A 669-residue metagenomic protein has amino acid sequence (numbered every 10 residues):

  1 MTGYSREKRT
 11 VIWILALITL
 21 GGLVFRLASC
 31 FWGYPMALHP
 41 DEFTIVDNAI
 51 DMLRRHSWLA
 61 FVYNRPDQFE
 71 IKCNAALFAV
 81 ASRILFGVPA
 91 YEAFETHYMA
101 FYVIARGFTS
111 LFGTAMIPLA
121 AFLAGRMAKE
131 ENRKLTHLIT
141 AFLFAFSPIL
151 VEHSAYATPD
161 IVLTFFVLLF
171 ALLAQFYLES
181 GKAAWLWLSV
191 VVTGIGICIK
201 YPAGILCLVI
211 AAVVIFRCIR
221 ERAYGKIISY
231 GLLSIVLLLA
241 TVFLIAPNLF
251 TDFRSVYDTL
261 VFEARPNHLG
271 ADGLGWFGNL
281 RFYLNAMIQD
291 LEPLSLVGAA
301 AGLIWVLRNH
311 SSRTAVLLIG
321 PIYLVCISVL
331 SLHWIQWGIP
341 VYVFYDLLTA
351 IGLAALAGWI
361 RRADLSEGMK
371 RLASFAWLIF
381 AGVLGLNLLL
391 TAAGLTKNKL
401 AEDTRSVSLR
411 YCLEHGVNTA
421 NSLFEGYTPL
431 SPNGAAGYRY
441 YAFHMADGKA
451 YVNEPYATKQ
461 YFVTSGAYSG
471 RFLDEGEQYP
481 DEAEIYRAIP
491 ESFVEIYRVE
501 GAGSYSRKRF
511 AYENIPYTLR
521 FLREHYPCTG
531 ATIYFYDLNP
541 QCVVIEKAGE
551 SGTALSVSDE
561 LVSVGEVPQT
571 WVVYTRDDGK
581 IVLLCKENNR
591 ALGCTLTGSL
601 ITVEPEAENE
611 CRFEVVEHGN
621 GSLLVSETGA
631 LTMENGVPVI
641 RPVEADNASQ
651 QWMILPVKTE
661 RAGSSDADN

Functional and structural regions predicted by a protein language model:
Y4-T10, R126, E130-L135, C218-L232 (+3 more regions): Membrane-interface helix-loop-helix junctions at transmembrane boundaries of multi-pass membrane enzymes, predominantly
A16, I235-V236, L307, L347 (+1 more regions): Signature aromatic-anchored transmembrane alpha helix within multi-pass, membrane-resident enzymes that catalyze glycan
L20, E95, M99, V103-E130 (+3 more regions): Transmembrane-helix motifs of polytopic, lipid-linked glycan transferases
P66-C73, L208, V214-N309, L324-L332 (+6 more regions): Transmembrane-lumen/periplasm boundary regions of multi-pass, lipid-linked membrane glycan transferases
E70-I71, N248-F250, I379-Y534, L538: Catalytic lumenal/periplasmic loop and adjoining terminal transmembrane helix of membrane glycan-assembly enzymes
R126-E131, F170-L186, G196, R220 (+1 more regions): Membrane-interface transmembrane helices that cradle and orient dolichyl/undecaprenyl
H153, D160-L163, G196, I205 (+5 more regions): Hydrophobic/aromatic-rich transmembrane helices and adjacent perimembrane loops
P540-N669: Lectin-like carbohydrate-binding module/patch detector with strong preference for beta-trefoil
